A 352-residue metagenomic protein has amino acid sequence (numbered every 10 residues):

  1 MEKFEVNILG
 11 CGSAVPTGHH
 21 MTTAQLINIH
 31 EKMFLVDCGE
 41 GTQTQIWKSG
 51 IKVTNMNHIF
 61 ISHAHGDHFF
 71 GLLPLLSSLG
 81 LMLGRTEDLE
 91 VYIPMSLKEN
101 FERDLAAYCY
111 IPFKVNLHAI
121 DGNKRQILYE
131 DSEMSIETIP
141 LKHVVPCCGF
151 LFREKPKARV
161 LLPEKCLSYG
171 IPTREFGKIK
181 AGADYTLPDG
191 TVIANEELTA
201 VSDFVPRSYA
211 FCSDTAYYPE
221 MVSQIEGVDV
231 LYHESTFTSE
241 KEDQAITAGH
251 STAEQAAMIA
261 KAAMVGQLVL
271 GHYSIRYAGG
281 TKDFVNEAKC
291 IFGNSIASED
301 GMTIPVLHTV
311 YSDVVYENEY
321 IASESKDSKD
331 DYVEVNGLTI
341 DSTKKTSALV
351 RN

Functional and structural regions predicted by a protein language model:
M1-S49, D88, F150-F152, V201-C212 (+1 more regions): Conserved beta-strand hairpin/beta-sheet module of binuclear metal-dependent hydrolase folds, prominently
L26, D121-L270, T281-N286, C290 (+1 more regions): Metal-dependent phosphodiesterase/nuclease catalytic metal-binding core
H30, M56, L83-D88, A262-L270: Short, surface-exposed connector motifs at secondary-structure boundaries
V36-G39, M56-A64, P94, Y209-T215 (+3 more regions): Active-site neighborhood of phospho(di)ester-bond hydrolases with catalytic His/Asp-centered motifs
E40-E90, K114, A119-D121: Active-site metal-binding motif and surrounding structural segment of the metallo-beta-lactamase
G71-L79, D104, A278-E287: Metal-dependent catalytic neighborhoods of phosphoester/phosphodiester hydrolases
G84-D121, R276: Active-site neighborhood of divalent metal-dependent phosphoester bond hydrolases
G293-T303: Conserved phosphate-binding/catalytic loops in two-lobed NTP-binding clefts
